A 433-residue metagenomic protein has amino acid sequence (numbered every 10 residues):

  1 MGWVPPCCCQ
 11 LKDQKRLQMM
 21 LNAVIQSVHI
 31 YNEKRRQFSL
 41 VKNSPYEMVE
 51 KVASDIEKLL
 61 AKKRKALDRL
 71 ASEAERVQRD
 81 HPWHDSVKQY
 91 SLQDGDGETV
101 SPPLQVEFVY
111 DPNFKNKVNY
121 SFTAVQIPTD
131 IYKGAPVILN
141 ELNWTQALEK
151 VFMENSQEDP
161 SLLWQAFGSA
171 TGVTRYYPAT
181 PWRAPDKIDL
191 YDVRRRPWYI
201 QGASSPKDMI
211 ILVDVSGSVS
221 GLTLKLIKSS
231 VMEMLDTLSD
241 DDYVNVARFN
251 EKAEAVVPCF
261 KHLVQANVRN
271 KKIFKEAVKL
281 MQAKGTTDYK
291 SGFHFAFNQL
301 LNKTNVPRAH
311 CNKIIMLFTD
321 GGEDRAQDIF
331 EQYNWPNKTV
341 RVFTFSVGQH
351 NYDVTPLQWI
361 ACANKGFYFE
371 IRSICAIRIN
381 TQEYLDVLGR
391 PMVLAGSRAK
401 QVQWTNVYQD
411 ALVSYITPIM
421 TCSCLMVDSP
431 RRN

Functional and structural regions predicted by a protein language model:
G2-S205, W335-P336, K365-G366, S373-N433: Intrinsically disordered, low-complexity polar/acidic regions
G202-M232, L238-Y243, R248-E370, Y384-M392: Exposed acidic/Ser/Thr-rich ligand/metal-binding surfaces
E233, L301-N302, C424-S429: Short beta-turn/strand-loop junction motif enriched in small, turn-promoting residues
